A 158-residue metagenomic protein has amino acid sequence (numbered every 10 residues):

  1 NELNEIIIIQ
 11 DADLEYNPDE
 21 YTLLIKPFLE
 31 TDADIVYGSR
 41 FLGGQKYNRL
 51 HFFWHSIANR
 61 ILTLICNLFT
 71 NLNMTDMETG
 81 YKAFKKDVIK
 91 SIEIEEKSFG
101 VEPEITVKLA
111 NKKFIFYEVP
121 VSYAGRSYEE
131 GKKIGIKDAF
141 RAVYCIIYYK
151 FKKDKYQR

Functional and structural regions predicted by a protein language model:
N1, I6-I8, P18-F99, R126-I134 (+1 more regions): Acceptor/aglycone-binding surface of glycosyltransferases and processive sugar-polymer synthases
D11-E15: The conserved acidic donor/metal-binding loop of glycosyltransferases
D19, R141-R158: Terminal low-complexity segments of carbohydrate-biosynthetic enzymes
T31, L68, K112, I146-K153: Change "in soluble alpha/beta enzymes" to "in soluble alpha/beta proteins
V36, D76-M77, E118, K155-R158: Short, hydrophobic secondary-structure boundary micro-motifs
L72-N73, I94-K97, T106-A124: Catalytic donor-sugar/metal-binding loop of nucleotide-sugar-dependent glycosyltransferases
A83-K86, E102-Y117, V143: Catalytic-site signature of metal-activated, phosphate-bearing donor transferases, centered on the GT-A/GT-A-like
K108-A110, I134-I136, K153: Short, charged/polar low-complexity linear motifs in solvent-exposed/disordered segments
